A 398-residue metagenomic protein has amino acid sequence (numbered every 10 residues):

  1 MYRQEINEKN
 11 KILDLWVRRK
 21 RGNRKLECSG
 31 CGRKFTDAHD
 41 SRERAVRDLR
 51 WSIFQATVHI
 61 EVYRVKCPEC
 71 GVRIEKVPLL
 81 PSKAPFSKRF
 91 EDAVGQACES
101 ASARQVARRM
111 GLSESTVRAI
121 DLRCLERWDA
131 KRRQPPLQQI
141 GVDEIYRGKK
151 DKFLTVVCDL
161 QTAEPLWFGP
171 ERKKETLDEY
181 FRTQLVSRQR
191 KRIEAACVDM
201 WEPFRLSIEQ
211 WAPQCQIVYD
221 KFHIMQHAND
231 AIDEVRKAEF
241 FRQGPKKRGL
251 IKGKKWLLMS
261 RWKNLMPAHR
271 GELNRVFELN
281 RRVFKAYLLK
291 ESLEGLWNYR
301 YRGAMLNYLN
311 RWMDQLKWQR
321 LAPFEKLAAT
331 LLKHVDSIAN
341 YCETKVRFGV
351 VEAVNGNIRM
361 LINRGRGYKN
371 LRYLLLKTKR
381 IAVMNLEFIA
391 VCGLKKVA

Functional and structural regions predicted by a protein language model:
M1-R18, R42-Q55: Short Cys/His-rich Zn2+-coordinating modules
R21, K25, G30, D37 (+7 more regions): Acidic/histidine-rich catalytic cores and adjacent linkers of DNA breakage/strand-transfer/modification proteins
G32-F35, A45-D151, K191, I338: Short, positively charged, Gly/Tyr-enriched micro-motifs that form contact patches at catalytic or ligand/partner
K83-F86, A119, L166-R188, A195: Active-site beta-loop-alpha junctions of metal-dependent nucleic acid enzymes, especially the RNase H-like/DDE
V106, G141, C197, I217-Y219: A structural signal for short, well-ordered beta-strand segments and their strand-loop junctions that often border
S113, C124-W128, M200, C215 (+2 more regions): The DNA-recognition helices of helix-turn-helix-type DNA-binding domains
R132-P165, P170-T183: Mobile-element integrase/transposase regions, centering on the N-terminal DNA-binding/Zn-coordinating module
I224-P245: Short alpha-helix plus adjacent loop in nuclease-associated cores
